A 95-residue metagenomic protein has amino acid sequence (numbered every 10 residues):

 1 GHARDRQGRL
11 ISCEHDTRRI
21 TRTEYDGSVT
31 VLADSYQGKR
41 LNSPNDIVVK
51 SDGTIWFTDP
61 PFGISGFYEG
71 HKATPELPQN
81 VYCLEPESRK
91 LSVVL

Functional and structural regions predicted by a protein language model:
G1-L95: Sequence-structural signature of mature extracellular/luminal beta-sheet repeat domains, prominently beta-propellers
